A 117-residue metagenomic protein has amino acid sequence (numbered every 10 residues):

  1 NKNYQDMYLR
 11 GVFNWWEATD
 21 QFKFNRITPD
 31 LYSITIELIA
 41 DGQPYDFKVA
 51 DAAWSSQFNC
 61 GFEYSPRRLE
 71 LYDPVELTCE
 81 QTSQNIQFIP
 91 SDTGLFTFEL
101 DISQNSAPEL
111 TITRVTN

Functional and structural regions predicted by a protein language model:
N1-P44, A52-T78, N117: Aromatic-rich carbohydrate-binding modules that target alpha-glucans
I27, I34-I39, I86-I89, I102 (+1 more regions): Weak global preference for isoleucine
S56-S106: Structured interaction patches on ligand/partner-binding surfaces of diverse proteins
E109-N117: Eukaryotic intrinsically disordered, low-complexity regions enriched in proline/serine/threonine/glycine
